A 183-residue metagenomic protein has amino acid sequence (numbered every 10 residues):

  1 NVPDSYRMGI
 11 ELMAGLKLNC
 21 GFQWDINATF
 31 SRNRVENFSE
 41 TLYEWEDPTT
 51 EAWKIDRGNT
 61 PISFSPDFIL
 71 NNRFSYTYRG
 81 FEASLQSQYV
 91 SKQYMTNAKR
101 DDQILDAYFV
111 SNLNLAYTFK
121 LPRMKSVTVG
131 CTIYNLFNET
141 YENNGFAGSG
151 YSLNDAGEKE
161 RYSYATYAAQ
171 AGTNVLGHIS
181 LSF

Functional and structural regions predicted by a protein language model:
N1-D4, D101-A107, T166: Outer-membrane beta-barrel proteins
N1-Q93, N97: Gram-negative outer-membrane beta-barrel transporters
M8-L12, F68-N72, F109-L115, T173-I179: Hydrophobic, lipid-facing positions within transmembrane beta-strands of outer-membrane proteins
C20-W24, F68, R79-F81, F109-S111 (+2 more regions): Outer-envelope beta-barrel architecture signal
Q23-D25, T29, Q103-L115, I133-N135 (+1 more regions): Conserved long hydrophobic alpha-helices within structured protein cores
E40-L42, D102, N143: Short alpha-helix boundary/capping motifs
E44-D47, D102-L105, G148-L153: Short, low-complexity, polar/charged sequence segments that are solvent-exposed and flexible
Y89-M95, Y117-F183: C-terminal beta-signal and adjacent terminal beta-strands/loops of Gram-negative outer-membrane beta-barrel proteins
